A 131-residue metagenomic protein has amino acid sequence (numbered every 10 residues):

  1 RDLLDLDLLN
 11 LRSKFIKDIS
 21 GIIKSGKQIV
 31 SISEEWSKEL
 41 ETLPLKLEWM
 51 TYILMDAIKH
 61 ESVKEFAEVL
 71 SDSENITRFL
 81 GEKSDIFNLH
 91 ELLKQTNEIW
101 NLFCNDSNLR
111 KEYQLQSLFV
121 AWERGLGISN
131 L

Functional and structural regions predicted by a protein language model:
R1-A67, S71-L131: Charged, glycine-rich active-site and insertion segments that engage polyanionic ligands
